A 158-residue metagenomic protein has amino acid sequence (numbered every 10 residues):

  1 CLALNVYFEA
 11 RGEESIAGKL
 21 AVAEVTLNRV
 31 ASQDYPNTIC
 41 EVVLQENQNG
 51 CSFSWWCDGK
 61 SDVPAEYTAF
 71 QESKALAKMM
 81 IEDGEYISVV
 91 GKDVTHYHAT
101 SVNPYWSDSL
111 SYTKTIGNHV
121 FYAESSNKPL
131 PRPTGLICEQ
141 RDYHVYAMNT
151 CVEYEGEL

Functional and structural regions predicted by a protein language model:
C1-L158: Bacterial extracytoplasmic/cell-wall-associated proteins, especially those involved in peptidoglycan
